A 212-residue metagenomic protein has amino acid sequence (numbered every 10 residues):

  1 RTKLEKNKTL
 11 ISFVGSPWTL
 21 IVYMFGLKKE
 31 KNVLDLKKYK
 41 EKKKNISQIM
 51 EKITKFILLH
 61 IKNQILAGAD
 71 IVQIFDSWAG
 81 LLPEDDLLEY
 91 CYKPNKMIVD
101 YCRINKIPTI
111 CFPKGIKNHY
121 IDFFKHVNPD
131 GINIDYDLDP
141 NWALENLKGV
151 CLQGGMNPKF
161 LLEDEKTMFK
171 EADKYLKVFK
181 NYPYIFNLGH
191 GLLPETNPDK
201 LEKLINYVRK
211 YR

Functional and structural regions predicted by a protein language model:
T2-R212: Active-site loop segments of alpha/beta catalytic cores
